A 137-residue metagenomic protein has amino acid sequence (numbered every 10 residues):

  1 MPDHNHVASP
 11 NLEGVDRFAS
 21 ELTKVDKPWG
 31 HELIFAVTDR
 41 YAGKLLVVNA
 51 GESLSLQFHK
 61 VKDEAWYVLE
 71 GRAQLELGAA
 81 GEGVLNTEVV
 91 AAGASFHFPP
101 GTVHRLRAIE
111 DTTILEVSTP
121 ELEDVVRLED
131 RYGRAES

Functional and structural regions predicted by a protein language model:
M1-L45, S53-S55, E88, R131-S137: A short, N-terminal "cap"/entry segment at the start of jelly-roll beta-barrel domains of the cupin/DSBH fold
L45, A65, E110-D130: A short hydrophobic beta-strand segment most commonly corresponding to one strand of the jelly-roll/cupin
E52-F58, D63-E64: Catalytic core of non-heme Fe(II) oxygenases with the double-stranded beta-helix
V61-A80: Glycine- and acidic-residue-biased ligand/ion/polar-headgroup-sensing regions
A79-G101: Short acidic-glycine-tyrosine-enriched beta hairpin
R105-A108: Asparagine-centered strand-capping/turn motif at beta-strand->loop junctions
